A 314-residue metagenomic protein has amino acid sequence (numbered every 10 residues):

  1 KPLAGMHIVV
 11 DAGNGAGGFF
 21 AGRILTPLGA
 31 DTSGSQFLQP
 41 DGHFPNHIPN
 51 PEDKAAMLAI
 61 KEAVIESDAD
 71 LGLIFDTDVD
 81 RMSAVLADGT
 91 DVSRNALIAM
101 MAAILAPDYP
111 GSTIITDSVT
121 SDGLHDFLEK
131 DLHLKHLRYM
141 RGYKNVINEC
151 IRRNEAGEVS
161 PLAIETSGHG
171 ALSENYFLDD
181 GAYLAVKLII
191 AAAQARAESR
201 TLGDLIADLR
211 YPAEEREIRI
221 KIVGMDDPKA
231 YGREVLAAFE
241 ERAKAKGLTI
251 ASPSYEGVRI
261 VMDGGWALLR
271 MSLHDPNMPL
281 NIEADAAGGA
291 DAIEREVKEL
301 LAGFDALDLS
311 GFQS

Functional and structural regions predicted by a protein language model:
K1-R196, G203: Phosphate-binding chemistry for phosphorylated carbohydrates and sugar-nucleotides
Y109-N281, A286-S314: Phosphate-binding and adjacent anionic-ligand microenvironments
